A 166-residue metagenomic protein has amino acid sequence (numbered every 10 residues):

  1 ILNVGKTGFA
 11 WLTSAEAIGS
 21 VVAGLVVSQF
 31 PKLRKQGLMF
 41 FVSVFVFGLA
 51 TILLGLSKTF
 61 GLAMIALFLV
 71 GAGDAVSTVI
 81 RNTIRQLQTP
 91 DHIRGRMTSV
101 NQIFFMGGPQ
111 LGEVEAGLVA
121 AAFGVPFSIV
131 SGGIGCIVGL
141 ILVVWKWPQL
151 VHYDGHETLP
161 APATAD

Functional and structural regions predicted by a protein language model:
I1-D166: C-terminal transmembrane bundle of multi-pass solute transporters/carriers
